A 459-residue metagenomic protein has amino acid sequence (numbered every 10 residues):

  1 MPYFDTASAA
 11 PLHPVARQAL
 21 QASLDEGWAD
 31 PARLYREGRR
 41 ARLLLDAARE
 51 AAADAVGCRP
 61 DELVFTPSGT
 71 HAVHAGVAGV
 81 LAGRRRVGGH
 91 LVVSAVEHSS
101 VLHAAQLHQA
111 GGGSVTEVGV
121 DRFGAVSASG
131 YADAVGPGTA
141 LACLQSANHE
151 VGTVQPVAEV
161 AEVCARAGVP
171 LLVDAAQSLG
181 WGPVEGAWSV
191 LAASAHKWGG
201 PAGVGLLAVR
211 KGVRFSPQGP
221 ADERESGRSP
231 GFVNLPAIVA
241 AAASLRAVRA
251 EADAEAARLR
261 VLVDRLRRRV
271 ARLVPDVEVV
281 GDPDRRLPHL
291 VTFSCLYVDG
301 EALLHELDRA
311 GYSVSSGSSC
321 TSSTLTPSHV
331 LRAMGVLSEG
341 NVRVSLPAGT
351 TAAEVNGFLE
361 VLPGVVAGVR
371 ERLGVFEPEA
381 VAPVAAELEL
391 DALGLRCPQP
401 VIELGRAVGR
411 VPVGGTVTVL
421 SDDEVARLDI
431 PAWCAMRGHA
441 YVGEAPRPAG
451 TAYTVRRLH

Functional and structural regions predicted by a protein language model:
M1-A386: Pyridoxal 5′-phosphate
V381-H459: Domain-level signature for proteins that mediate thiol-based redox and metal-cofactor handling
